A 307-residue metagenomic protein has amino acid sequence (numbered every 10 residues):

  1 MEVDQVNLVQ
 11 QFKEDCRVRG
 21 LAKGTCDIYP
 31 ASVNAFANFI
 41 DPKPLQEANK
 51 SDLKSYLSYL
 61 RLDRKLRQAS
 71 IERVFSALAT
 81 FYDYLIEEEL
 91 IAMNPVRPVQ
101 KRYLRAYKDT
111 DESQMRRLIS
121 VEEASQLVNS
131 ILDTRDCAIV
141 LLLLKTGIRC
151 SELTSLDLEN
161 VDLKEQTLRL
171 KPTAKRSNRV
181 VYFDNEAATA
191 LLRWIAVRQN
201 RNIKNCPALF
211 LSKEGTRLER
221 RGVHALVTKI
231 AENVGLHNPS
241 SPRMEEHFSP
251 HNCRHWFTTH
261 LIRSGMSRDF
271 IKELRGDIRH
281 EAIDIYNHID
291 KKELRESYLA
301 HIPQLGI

Functional and structural regions predicted by a protein language model:
M1, H301-I307: C-terminal secondary-structure termini that scaffold catalytic or DNA-interacting sites
Q10-G24, P30-T110: N-terminal core-binding DNA-recognition domain of tyrosine recombinases/integrases
I91-M93, L104-S125, K175-E186, N202-C206: DNA breakage-rejoining catalytic core of tyrosine-based enzymes
V121-C150, S177: Basic, Lys/Arg- and aromatic-enriched nucleic-acid-binding interface segment
S155-A190, E281: Conserved tyrosine-mediated DNA breakage-rejoining catalytic core shared by Y-recombinases
T173-R193, N205-K229: C-terminal catalytic core of Y-nucleophile DNA break-rejoin enzymes
H224-D269, E273: Short, basic (Lys/Arg/His-rich) helix/loop patches that form interaction surfaces in the mid-to-C-terminal regions
R275-A300: Catalytic-site neighborhood detector that most strongly recognizes the C-terminal catalytic loop/helix of tyrosine
